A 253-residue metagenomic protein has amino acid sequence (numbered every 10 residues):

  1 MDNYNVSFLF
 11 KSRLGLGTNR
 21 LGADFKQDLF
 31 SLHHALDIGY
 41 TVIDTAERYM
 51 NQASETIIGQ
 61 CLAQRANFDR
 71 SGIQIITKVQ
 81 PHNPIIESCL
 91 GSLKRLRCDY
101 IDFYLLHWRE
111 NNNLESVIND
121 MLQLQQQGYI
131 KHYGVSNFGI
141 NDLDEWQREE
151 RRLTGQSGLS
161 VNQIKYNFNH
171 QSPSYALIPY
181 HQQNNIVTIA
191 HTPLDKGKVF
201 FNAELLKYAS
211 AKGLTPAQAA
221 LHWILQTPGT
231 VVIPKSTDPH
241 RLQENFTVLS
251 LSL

Functional and structural regions predicted by a protein language model:
M1-G72: N-terminal binding-site loop/beta-alpha segment at the start of enzyme catalytic domains that lines or forms
F8, I85-H107, Q123-Q127: CE4/NodB-like, metal-dependent polysaccharide N-deacetylase domain that modifies extracellular/periplasmic N-acetylated
F8-L14, G39-V42, N67-I73, C98-D102 (+4 more regions): Short, well-ordered coil/turn segments that N-cap beta-strands
G15-Q27, I76-P84, L106-H107, N112: Active-site mouth loops of central-metabolism enzymes
A23-L36, H82-R97, L114-N119, N141-R148 (+1 more regions): Short, acidic/polar
V42-R48, I76-T77, L105-L106, K131-G134 (+1 more regions): Short catalytic-loop micro-motif centered on adjacent basic/acidic residues
W108-L253: Beta/alpha (TIM)-barrel catalytic core signal, keyed to glycine-rich beta->alpha loops juxtaposed to Asp/Glu that bind
